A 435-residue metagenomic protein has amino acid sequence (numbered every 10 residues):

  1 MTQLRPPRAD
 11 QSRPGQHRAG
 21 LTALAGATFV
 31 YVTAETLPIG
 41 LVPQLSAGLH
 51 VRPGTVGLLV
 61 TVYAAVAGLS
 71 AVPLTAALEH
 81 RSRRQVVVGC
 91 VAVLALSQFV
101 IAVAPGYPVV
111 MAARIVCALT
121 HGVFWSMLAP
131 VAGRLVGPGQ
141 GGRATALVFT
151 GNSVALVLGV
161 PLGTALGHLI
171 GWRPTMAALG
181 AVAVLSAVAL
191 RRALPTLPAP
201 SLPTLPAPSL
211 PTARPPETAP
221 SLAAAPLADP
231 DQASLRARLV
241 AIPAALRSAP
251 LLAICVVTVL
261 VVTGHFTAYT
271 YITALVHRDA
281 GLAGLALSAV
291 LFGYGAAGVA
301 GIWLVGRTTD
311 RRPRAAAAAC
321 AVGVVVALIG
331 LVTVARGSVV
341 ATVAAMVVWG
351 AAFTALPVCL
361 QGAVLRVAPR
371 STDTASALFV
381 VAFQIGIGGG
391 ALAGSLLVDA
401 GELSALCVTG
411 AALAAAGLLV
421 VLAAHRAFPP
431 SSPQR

Functional and structural regions predicted by a protein language model:
P6-P14, P195-C255: Juxtamembrane intracellular "pre-TM" segments in multi-pass secondary transporters
G48-H50, S82, V103-V109, T120 (+2 more regions): Helix-breaking motifs and short loop linkers at transmembrane-helix boundaries and internal kinks in secondary membrane
L69-P105: Conserved MFS/SLC helix-loop-helix module at the cytosolic interface between two early adjacent transmembrane helices
S70-R83, A300-R314, V398: Helix-to-loop junctions at the C-terminal end of transmembrane segments in multipass secondary transporters
S97, P108-C117, V340-V348: Paired small-residue
A113-S153: Cytoplasmic helix-loop-helix junction between adjacent transmembrane helices in 12-TM secondary transporters
G137-Q140, A146-T196: Helix-loop-helix hairpin linking two adjacent transmembrane segments in secondary transporters
A315-L360: C-terminal transmembrane helical hairpin of 12-TM major facilitator-type secondary transporters
